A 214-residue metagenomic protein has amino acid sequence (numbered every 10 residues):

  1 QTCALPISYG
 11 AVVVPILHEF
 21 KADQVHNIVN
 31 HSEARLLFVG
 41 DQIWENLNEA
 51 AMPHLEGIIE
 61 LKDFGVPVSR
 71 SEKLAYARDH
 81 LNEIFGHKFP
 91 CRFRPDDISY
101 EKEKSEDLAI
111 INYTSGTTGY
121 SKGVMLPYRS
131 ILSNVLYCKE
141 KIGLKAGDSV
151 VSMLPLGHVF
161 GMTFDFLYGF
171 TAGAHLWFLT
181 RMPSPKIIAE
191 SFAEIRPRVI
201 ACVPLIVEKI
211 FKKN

Functional and structural regions predicted by a protein language model:
Q1, L17, H26, L154-V159: Conserved AMP-binding
C3-L5: Short, small-residue-biased leader/transition segments that mark boundaries at the very start of proteins
S8-I84: Structural core segment of the AMP-binding/adenylate-forming
G10, G116-T117, G173: Conserved G/P- and acidic residue-centered "switch" motifs that form tight phosphate/ATP-binding loops in soluble
R35, M52-G65, S149-V151, W177 (+2 more regions): Conserved helix-loop-beta element of the AMP-binding
R78-Y113, Y120, G143-S149: Conserved pre-ATP/AMP-binding loop-to-beta segment of ANL
L132-S149, L156-N214: Conserved AMP-binding/adenylation subdomain of ANL enzymes
